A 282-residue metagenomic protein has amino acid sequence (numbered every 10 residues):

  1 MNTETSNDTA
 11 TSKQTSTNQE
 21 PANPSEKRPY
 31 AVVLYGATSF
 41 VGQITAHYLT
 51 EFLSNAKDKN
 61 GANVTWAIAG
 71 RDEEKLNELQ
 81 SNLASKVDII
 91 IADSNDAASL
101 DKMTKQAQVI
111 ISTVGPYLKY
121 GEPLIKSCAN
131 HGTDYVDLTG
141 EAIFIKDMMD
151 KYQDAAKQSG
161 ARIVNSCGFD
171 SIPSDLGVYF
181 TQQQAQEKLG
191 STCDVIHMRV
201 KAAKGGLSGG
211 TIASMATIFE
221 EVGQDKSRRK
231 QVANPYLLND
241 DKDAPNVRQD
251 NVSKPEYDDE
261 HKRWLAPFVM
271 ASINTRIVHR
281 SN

Functional and structural regions predicted by a protein language model:
M1-P29: Eukaryotic N-terminal low-complexity, Ser/Thr- and Lys/Arg-rich leader segments that predominantly function as
Y30-N55: N-terminal Rossmann NAD(P)H-binding glycine-rich loop of SDR-like oxidoreductase domains
A69-E73, D93-S94: N-terminal Rossmann-fold cofactor-binding loop
E78-K86: Short, conserved SAM-binding/catalytic segment of Class I S-adenosyl-L-methionine-dependent methyltransferases
I91-V109, T113-K119: Conserved Rossmann-fold cofactor-binding substructure of NAD(P)-dependent oxidoreductases
P116, S127-I145: ADP-ribose/adenylate-binding Rossmann-like module
T139-A161: Rossmann-fold NAD(P)-binding glycine/threonine-rich loop
Q183-N282: Active-site-lining helix/loop region of Rossmann-like oxidoreductase modules
